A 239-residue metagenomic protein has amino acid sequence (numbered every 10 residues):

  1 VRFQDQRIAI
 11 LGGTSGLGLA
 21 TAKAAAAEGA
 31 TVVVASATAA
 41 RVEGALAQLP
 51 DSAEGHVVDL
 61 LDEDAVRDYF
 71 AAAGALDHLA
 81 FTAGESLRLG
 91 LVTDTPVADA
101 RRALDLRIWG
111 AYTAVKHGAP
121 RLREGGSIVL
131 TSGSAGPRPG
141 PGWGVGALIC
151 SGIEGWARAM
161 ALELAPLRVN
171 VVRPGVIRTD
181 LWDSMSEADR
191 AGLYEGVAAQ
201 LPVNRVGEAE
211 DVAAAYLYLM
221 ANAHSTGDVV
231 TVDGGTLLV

Functional and structural regions predicted by a protein language model:
R7, T14-S15: Conserved glycine-rich cofactor-binding loop
L49-D64: Rossmann-fold cofactor-recognition segment
A80, G110, A114-G118, W156-A157 (+1 more regions): Hydrophobic positions on the long internal alpha-helix of Rossmann-like NAD(P)-dependent oxidoreductase domains
G90-V92, A98-R101, L193, V197: Substrate-binding pocket helix/loop in short-chain dehydrogenase/reductase
D99, A103-L104, I108, Y112-T113 (+2 more regions): Catalytic loop of short-chain dehydrogenase/reductase
E154, E163-R178, S225-V232: Conserved Rossmann-fold SDR core element
I177-Q200, V239: A glycine/serine/threonine-rich, flexible loop-to-helix segment that serves as the NAD(P) cofactor-binding "lid"
R205-V232, L237: C-terminal substrate-recognition "lid" of short-chain dehydrogenase/reductases
